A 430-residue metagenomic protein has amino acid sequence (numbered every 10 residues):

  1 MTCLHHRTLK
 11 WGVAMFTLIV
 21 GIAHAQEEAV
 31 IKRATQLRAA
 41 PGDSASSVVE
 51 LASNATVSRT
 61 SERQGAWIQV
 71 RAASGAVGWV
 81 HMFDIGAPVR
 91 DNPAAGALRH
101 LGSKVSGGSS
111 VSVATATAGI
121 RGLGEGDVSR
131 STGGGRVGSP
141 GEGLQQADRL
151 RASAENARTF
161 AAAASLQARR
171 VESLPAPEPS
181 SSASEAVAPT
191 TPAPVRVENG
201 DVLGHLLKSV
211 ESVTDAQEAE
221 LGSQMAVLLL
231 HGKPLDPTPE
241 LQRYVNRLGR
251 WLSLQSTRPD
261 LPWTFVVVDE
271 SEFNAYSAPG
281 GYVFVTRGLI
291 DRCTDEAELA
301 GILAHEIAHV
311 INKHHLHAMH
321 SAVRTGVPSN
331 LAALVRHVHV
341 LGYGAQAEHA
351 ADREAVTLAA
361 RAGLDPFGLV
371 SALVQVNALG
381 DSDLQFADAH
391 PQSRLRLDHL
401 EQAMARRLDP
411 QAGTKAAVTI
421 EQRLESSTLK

Functional and structural regions predicted by a protein language model:
T2-G12: Bacterial N-terminal signal peptides that target proteins for export
K10-G21: Bacterial N-terminal signal peptides
Q26-S44: Short N-terminal segments immediately surrounding and downstream of signal-peptide cleavage
S46, S58, E62, R71-A193: Boundary regions of SH3-family modules and the immediately adjacent low-complexity/disordered segments in eukaryotic
E62-A66, R361: Short, charged beta-turn/beta-strand-edge "cap" motif at the junction between a beta-strand and an adjacent loop
G135-K430: A Zn2+-metalloprotease active-site environment signal
